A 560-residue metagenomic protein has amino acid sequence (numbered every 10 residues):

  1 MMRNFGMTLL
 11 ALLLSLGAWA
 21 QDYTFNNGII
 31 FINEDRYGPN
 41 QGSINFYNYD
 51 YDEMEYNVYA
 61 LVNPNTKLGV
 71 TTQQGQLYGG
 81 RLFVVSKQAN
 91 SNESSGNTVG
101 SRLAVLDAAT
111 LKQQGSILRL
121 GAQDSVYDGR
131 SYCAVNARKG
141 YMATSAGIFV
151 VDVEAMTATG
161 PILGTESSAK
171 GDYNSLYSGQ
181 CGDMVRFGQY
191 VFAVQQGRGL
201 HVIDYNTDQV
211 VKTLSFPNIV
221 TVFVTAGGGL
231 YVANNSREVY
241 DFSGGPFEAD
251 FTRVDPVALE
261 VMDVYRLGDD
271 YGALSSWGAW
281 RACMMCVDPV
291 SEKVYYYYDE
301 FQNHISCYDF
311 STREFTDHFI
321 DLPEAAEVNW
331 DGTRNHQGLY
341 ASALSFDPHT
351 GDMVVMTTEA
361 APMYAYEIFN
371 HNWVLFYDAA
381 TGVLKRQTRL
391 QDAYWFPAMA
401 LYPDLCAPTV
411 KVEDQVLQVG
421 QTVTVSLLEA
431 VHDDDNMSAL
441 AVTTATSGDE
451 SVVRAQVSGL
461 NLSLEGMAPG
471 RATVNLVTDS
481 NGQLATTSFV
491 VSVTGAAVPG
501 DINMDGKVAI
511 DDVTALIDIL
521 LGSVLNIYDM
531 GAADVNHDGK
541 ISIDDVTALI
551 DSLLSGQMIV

Functional and structural regions predicted by a protein language model:
D35-S131, V135-A137: Post-signal peptide N-terminal segment of secreted/secretory-pathway proteins
M54-P64, Q113-L120, A158-G171, V211-F216 (+3 more regions): Beta-propeller fold detector
K67-Q74, A122-A137, A169-V185, F216-G227 (+3 more regions): Repeated scaffold domains used in trafficking and secretory/extracellular systems, primarily beta-propellers
V239, N461-R471: Extracellular/luminal low-complexity segments enriched in Ser/Thr/Pro
Y364-A407: Blade-level signature of beta-propeller repeat domains, shared across WD40, Kelch, NHL, RCC1 and BNR/Asp-box propellers
V442-G459: Short, solvent-exposed loop/linker segments at beta-strand-coil boundaries, enriched for Pro/Gly and Ser/Thr
A468-N481: A short beta-strand micro-motif common to beta-rich folds, especially ectodomain repeats
V490-V560: Cellulosome-associated attachment modules in secreted, modular CAZymes
